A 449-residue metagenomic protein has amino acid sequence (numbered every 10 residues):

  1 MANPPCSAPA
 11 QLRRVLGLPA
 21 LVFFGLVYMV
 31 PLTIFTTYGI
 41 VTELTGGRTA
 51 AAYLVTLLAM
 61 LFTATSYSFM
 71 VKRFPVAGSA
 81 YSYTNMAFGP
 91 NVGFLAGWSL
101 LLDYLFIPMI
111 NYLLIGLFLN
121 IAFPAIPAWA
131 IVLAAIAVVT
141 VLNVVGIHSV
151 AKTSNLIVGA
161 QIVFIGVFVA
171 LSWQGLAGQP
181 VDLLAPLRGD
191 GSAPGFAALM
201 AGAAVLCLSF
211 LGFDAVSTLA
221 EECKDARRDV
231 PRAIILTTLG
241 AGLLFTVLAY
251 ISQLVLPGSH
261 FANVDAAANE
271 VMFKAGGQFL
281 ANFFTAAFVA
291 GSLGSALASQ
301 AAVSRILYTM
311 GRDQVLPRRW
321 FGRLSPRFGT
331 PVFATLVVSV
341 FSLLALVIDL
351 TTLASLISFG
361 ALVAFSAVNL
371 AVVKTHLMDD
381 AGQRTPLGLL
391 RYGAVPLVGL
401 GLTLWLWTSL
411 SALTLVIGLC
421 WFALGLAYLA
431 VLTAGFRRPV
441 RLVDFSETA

Functional and structural regions predicted by a protein language model:
M1-G39, E43-R48, L54, M60-T65 (+4 more regions): Membrane-interface "cap" regions at the ends of multi-pass membrane proteins
S7-L12, T49-A50, L54, P127 (+1 more regions): Helix-loop-helix junctions that connect adjacent transmembrane segments in multi-pass membrane transporters
A8, N85, Y112-I131, F164 (+5 more regions): Helix-loop-helix connectors at the membrane interface of multi-pass transporters/channels
T37-I40, F118, A137-V144, V169 (+6 more regions): Alpha-helical transmembrane segments of multipass membrane proteins
T37-L44, A52, L61-V144, S149 (+2 more regions): Hydrophobic transmembrane alpha-helices that form the core helical bundles of multi-pass secondary transporters
S82-Y83, G89, N120-I121, G202 (+2 more regions): TM-loop-TM module centered on a large, flexible mid-protein loop between adjacent transmembrane helices in multi-pass
A128-V181, I234-T238, A354-A367, V395 (+1 more regions): Membrane-interface loop-to-helix entry segments
G360-A361, L389-A449: A generic transmembrane alpha-helix motif of multi-pass inner-membrane proteins
